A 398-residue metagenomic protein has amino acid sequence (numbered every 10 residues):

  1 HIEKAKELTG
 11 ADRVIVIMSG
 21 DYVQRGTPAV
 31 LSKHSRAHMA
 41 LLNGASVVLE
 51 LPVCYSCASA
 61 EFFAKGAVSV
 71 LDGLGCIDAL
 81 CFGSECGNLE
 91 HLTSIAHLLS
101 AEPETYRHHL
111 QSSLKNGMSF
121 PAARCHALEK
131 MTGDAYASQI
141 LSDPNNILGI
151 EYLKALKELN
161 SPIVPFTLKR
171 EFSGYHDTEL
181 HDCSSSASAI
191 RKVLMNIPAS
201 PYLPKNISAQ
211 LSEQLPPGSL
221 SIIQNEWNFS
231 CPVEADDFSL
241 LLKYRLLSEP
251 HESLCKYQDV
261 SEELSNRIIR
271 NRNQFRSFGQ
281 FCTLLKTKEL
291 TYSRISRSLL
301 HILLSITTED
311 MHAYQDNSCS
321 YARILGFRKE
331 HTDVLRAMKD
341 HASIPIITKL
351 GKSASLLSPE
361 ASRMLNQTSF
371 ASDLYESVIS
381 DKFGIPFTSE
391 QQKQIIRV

Functional and structural regions predicted by a protein language model:
H1-R36: N-terminal catalytic cores of NTP/NDP-binding nucleotidyl/phosphoryl-transfer enzymes
K6, A37-L41, K154, R191: Class I S-adenosyl-L-methionine
K6-E7, L41, V68, D72-G73: Non-catalytic positions within long, well-ordered alpha-helices that form the structural scaffold/packing of enzyme
T9, G44, K157-N160: A broad structural signal for alpha-helix termini and local helix breaks/kinks
D12, S46, I77-D78: Conserved acidic residues
Y22-P28, E50-C57: Acidic/glycine-enriched edge-of-secondary-structure segments
H38-P52: A glycine-rich helix N-cap at a beta->alpha junction
L51-V398: Active-site cores that bind ATP or allylic diphosphates and position pyrophosphate for catalysis
